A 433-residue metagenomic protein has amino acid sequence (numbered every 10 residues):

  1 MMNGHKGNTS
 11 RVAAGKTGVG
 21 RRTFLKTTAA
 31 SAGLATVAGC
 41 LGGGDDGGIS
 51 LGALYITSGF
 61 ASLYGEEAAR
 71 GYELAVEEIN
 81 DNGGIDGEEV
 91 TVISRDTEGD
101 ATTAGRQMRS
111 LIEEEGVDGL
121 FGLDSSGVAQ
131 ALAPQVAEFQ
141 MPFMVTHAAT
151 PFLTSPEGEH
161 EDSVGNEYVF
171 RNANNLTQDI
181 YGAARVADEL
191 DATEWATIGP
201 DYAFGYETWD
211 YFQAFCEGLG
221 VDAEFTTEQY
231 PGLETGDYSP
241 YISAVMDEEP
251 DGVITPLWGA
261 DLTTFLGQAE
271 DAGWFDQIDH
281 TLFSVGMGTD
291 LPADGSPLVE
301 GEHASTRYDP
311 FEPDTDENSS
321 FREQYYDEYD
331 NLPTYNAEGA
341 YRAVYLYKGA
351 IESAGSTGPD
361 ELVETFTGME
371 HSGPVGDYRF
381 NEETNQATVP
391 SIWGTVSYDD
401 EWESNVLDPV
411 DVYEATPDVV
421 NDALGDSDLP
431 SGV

Functional and structural regions predicted by a protein language model:
M1, V19-A29, G33, G39: N-terminal export leaders
M1-V19: N-terminal secretory signal peptides
G48-G71, R95-T102, D124-S125, I198-Y206 (+3 more regions): Extracytoplasmic "Venus flytrap"
R70-V92, G218-A223: Signal peptide-proximal N-terminal region of secreted/periplasmic/extracellular or secretory-lumen proteins
A101-V117, D237-E249: Short, well-structured alpha-helical segments in soluble
V117-E228, D279-H303: Extracytoplasmic ligand/sensor domains, especially the bilobed periplasmic-binding protein
A269-Y341, V420-N421, D426-S431: Extracellular/periplasmic periplasmic-binding protein-like sensory domains
D327-T334, K348-V412: Segments of small-molecule ligand-sensing domains
